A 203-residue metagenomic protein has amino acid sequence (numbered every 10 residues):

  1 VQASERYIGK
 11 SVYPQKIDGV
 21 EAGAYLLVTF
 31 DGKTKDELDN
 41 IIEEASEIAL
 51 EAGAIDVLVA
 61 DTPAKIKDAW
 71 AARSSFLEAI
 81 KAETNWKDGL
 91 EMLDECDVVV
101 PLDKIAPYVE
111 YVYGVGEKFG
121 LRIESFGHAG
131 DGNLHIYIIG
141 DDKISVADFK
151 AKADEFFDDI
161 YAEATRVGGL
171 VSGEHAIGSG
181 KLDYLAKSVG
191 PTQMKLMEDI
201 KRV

Functional and structural regions predicted by a protein language model:
V1-D159, V167: C-terminal substrate-recognition/cap domain of FAD-linked oxidoreductases
E44, D159-A162, L196-D199: Generic recognition of well-ordered alpha-helical segments
A64-D68, I177-L182: Short, highly charged C-terminal tails/helix-capping segments
F76, S125, G173, K181 (+1 more regions): Glycine-rich, flexible loop/turn motifs
V115, E163, V203: Short alpha-helical functional segments enriched in proximate histidine and acidic residues
G127-A129, L170-I177: Short acidic/histidine-rich active-site segments
Y137-I144, G180, Y184-S188: Conserved PLP-binding active-site segment of the aspartate aminotransferase-like
L182-V203: Activity-critical C-terminal alpha-helical subdomain
